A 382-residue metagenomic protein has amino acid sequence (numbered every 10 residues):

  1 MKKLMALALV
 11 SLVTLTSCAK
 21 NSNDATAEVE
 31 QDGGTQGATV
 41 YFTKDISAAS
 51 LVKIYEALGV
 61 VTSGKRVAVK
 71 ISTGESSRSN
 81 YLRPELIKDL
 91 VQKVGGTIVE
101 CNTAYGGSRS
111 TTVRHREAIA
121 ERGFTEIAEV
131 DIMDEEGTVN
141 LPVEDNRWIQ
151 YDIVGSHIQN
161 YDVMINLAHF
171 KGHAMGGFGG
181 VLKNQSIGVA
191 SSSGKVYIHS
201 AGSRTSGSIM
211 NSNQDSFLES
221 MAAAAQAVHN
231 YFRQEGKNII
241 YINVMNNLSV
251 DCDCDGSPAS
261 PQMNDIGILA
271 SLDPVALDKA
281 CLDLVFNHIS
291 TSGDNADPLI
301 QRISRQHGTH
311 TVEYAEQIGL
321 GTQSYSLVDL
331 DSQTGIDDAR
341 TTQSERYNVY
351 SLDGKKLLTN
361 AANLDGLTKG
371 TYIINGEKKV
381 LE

Functional and structural regions predicted by a protein language model:
M1-L4, A8, A19-K20, C281 (+1 more regions): Positively charged n-region of N-terminal signal peptides that target proteins for export
K2-K3, K70, K378-K379: A general lysine-centric signal
S11-L12: Repetitive helical segments and hydrophobic/amphipathic motifs
L15-S17: C-terminal motif of bacterial Sec signal peptides marking the signal peptidase cleavage site
N21-Q36, D331-S344: Low-complexity, Pro/Thr/Ser/Gly/Ala-rich linker/spacer regions in secreted, extracellular modular proteins
G33-K88, K93-S332: Extended, low-polarity segments enriched in aliphatic/aromatic residues
Q333-E382: C-terminal outer-membrane/trafficking sorting elements
